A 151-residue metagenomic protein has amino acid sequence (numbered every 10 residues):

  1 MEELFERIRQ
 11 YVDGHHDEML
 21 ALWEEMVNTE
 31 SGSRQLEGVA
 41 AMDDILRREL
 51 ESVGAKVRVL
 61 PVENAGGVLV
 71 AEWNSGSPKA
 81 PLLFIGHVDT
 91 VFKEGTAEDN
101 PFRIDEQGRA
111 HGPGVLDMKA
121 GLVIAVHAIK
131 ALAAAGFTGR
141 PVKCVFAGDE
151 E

Functional and structural regions predicted by a protein language model:
E2-V115, A133-G139, E151: Acidic/His- and Gly-rich active-site-bordering loop/insert found across diverse amide/peptide-bond hydrolases
M118-E151: Acidic/histidine-rich catalytic neighborhood of metal-dependent amide-processing enzymes
